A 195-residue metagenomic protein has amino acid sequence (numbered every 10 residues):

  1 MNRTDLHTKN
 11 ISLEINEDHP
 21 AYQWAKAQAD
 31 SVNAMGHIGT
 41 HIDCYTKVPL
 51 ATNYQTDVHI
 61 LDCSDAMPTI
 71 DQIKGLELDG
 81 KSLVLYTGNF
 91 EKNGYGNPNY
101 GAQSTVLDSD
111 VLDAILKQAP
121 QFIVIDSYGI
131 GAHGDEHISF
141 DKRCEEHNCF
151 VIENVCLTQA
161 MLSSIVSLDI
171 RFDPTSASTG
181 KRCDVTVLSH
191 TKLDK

Functional and structural regions predicted by a protein language model:
M1-K195: Active-/binding-site microenvironments in catalytic and ligand-binding cores
